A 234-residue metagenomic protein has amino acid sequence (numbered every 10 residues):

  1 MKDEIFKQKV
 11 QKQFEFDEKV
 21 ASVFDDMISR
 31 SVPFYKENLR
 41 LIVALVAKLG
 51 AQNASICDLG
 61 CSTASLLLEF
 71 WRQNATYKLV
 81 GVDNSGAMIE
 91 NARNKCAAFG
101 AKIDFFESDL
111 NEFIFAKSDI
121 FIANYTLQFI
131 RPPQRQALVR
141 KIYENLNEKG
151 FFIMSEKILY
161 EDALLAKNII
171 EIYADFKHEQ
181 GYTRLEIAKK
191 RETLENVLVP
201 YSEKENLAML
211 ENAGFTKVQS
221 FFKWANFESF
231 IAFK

Functional and structural regions predicted by a protein language model:
M1-V23: N-terminal, positively charged/glycine-rich alpha-helical extensions of SAM-dependent methyltransferases
F34-Q52: Conserved alpha-helix/loop element of class I SAM-dependent methyltransferases that forms part of the SAM/SAH-binding
C57, A64-N111: Class I SAM-dependent methyltransferase SAM/SAH-binding core
I122: A conserved beta-strand element that flanks and buttresses the S-adenosyl-L-methionine
Q136-E148: A short glycine-rich, Lys/Arg-flanked "PGG" loop and its adjoining helix->strand segment in the class I
K149-K157: Conserved beta-strand signature within the Rossmann-like core of class I S-adenosyl-L-methionine
I158-E211: C-terminal alpha-helical "lid/dimerization" subdomain adjacent to the S-adenosyl-L-methionine
A213-K234: Core SAM-dependent methyltransferase catalytic element
